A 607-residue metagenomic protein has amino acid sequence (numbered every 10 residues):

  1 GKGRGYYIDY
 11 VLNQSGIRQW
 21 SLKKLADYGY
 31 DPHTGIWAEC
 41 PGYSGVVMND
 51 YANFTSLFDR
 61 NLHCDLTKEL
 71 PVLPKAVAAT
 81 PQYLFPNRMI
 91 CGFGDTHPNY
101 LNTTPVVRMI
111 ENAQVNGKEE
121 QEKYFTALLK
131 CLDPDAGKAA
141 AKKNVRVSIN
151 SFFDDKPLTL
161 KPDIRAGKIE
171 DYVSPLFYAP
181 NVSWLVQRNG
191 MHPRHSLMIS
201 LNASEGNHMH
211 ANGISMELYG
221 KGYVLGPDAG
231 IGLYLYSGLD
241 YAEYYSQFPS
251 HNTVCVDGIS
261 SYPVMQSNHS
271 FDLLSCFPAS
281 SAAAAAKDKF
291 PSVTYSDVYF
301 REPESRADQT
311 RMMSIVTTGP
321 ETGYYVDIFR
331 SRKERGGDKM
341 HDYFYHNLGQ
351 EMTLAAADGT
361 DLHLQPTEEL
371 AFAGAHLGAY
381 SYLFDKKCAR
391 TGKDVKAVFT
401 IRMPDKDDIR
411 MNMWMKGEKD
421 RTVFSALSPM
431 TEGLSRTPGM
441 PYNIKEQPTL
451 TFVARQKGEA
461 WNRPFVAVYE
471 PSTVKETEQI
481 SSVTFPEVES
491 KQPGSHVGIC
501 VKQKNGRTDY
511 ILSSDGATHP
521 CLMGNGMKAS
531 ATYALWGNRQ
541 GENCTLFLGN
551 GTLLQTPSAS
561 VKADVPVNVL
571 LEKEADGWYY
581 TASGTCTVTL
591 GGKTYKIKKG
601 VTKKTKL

Functional and structural regions predicted by a protein language model:
G1-G213, E217-Y219, V224, D361-G417 (+1 more regions): Extracellular polysaccharide-recognition and catalytic grooves
G92-T96, N102-P105, S196-N202, L225-G230 (+8 more regions): Short amphipathic beta-strand/extended segments with alternating polar/hydrophobic composition
T126-L129, A136-A371, E459-W461, A467 (+2 more regions): Catalytic and substrate-binding regions of extracellular carbohydrate-active enzymes, especially polysaccharide lyases
M209-N212, T322-G323, G337, G392 (+3 more regions): Short glycine/proline-enriched turns and hinge-like loops at secondary-structure junctions
D240, T353-E369, T431-K445, K599-K606: Solvent-exposed beta-strand/loop surfaces of large extracellular or lumenal domains
Y295-Y299, A397-F399, G494-Q503: Short, hydrophobic/proline-enriched secondary-structure or compact coil segments at domain edges
Y343-Y345, M411-E418, T422-M440, R463-V474: Short, hydrophobic/aromatic-enriched beta-strand segments in well-ordered soluble domains
F452-R463, E470-L607: Non-catalytic terminal regions with compositionally biased, polar/charged low complexity
